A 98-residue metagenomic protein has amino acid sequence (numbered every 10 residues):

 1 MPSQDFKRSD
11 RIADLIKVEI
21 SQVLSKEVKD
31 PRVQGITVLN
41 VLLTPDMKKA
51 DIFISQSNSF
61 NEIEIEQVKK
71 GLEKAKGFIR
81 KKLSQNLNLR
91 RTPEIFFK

Functional and structural regions predicted by a protein language model:
M1-K49, S55-K98: Charge-rich, low-complexity N-terminal segments
